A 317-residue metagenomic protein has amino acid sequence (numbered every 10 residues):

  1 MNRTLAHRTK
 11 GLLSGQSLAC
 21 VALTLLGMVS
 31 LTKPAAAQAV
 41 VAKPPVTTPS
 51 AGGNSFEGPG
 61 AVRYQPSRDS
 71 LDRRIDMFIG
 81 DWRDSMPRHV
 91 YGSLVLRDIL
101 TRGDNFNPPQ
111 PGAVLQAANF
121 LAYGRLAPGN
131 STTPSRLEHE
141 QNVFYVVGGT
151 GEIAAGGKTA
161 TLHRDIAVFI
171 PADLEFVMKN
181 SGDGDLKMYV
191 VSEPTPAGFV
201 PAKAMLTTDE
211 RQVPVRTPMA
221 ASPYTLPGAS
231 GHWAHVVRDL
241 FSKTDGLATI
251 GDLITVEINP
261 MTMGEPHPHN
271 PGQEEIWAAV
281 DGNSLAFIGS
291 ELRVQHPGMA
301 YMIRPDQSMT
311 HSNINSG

Functional and structural regions predicted by a protein language model:
M1-S14: N-terminal secretory signal peptides that target proteins for export/translocation
G15-S30: Bacterial N-terminal signal peptides
V29-A42: Signal peptide processing junction and immediate N-terminal pro/mature segment of secreted/exported proteins
A39-A117, T133, G198-D252: A short, N-terminal "cap"/entry segment at the start of jelly-roll beta-barrel domains of the cupin/DSBH fold
T101-Q110, A122-E138, I254-N270: Conserved short histidine dyad/triad with adjacent acidic residue
H139-E152, G156, G272-L285, G289: Glycine- and acidic-residue-biased ligand/ion/polar-headgroup-sensing regions
G157-A172, S290-Q307: Short acidic-glycine-tyrosine-enriched beta hairpin
I166, A172-G198, P305-G317: Ligand-binding loop in jelly-roll beta-barrel domains
